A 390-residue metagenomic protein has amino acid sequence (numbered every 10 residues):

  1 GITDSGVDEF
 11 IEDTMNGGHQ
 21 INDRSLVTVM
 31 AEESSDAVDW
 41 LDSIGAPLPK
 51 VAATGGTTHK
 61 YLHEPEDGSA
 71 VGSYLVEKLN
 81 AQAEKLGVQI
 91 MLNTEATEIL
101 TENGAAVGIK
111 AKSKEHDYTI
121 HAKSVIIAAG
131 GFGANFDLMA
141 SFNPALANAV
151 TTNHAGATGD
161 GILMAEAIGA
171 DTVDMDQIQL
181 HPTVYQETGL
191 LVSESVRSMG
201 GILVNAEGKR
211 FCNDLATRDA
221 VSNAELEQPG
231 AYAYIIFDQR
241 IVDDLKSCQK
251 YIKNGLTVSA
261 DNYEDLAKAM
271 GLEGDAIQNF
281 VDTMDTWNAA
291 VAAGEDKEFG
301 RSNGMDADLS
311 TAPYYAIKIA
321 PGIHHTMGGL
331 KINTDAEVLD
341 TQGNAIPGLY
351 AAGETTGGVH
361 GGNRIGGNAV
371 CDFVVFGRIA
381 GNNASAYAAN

Functional and structural regions predicted by a protein language model:
G1-E98, L203-L215, P229-A231, R240-D243: Conserved N-terminal/central alpha/beta ligand/cofactor-binding core
E64-E66, N143-T151, K250-N254, N363-N368: Short glycine-enriched, charge-decorated loop/helix-capping segments at active-site entrances that position
D67-K123, I162-I168, L330-K331: Helical element adjacent to the flavin cofactor pocket in flavoenzyme catalytic cores
E98, Q278-N363: A glycine-rich dinucleotide-binding beta-alpha-beta segment and adjacent secondary-structure elements that constitute
S113, I120-Y185, G189, F376-I379: Glycine-rich loop(s) and the adjacent beta-strand/alpha-helix scaffold that form part
G161-D171, E273, I277, V281-M284 (+1 more regions): Internal hydrophobic alpha-helix adjacent to the cofactor/substrate pocket in enzyme cavities
I162-D275: An anion/pyrophosphate-binding glycine-rich loop and adjacent beta-alpha core in soluble alpha-beta enzymes
